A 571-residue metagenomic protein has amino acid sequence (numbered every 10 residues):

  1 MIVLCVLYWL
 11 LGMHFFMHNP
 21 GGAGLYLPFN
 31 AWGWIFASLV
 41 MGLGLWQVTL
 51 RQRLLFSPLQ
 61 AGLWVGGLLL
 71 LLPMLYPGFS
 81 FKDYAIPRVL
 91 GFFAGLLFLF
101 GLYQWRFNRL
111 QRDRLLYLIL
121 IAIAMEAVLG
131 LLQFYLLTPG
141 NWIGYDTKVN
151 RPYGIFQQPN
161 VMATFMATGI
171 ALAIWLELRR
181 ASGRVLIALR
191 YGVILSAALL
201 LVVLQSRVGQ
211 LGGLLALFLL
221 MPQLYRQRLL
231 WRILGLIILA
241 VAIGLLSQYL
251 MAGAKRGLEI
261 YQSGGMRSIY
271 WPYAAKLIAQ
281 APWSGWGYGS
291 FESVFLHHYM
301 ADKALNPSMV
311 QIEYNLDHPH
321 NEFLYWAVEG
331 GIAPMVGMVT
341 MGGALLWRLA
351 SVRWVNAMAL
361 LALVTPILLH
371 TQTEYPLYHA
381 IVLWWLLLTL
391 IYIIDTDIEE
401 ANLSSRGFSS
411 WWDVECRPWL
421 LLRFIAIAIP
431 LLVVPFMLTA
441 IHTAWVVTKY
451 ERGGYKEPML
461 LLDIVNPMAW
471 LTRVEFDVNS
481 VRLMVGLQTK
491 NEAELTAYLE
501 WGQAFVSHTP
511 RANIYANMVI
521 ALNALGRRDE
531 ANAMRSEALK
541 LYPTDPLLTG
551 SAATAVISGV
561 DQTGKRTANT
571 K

Functional and structural regions predicted by a protein language model:
M1-L72, D83-Y84, L97-F98, Q104-D113 (+5 more regions): Transmembrane signal-anchor hairpin modules in multi-pass inner-membrane enzymes, especially those that act on
L4-W9, M13-F15, G33-L45, L71-Y76 (+7 more regions): Alpha-helical transmembrane segments of multi-pass inner-membrane proteins
W9-L10, V193, D317, N321 (+1 more regions): Loop-to-helix entry and N-terminal half of a specific, functionally important transmembrane alpha helix in multi-pass
G12-G24, F323, A327-E329, L360-L387 (+1 more regions): Membrane helix-loop boundary segments at the extracytoplasmic
A23-Y26, G78-P87, K148-M162, W271 (+3 more regions): Short aromatic-rich membrane-water interface segments that cap or initiate transmembrane helices in multi-pass membrane
S38-M41, L217, V355-W419: Transmembrane alpha-helices of multi-pass inner-membrane enzymes
T138-R151, Y261-G264, K276, Q280 (+2 more regions): Interfacial juxtamembrane loops and adjacent helix segments that form the catalytic/substrate-binding surfaces
G209, L224-S263, Y270, A275-A279 (+1 more regions): A membrane-periplasm/extracellular boundary helix in multi-pass inner-membrane enzymes that assemble envelope glycans
